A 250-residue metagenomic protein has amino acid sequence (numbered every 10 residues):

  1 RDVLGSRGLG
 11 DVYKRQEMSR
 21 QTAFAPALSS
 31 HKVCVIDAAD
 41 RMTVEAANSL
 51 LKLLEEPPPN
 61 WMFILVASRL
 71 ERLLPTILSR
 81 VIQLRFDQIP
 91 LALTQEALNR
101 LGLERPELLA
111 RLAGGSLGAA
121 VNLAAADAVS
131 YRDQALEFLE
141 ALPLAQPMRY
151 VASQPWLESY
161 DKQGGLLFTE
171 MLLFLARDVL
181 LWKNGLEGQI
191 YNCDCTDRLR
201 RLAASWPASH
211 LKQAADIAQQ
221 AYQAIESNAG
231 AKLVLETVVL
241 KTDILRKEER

Functional and structural regions predicted by a protein language model:
D2-Y13: Single conserved hydrophobic/aromatic residue that forms the stacking wall/gate of nucleotide- or nucleobase-binding
G5, V35, I82-R85: Conserved Rossmann-like nucleotide-binding pocket used by diverse enzymes that bind dinucleotide cofactors
K14-V33, R41, K52: Conserved alpha-helical scaffold flanking the Walker A/P-loop in AAA+ ATPase domains
A23, N48-M62: Conserved catalytic/switch belt of AAA+ P-loop NTPases
L28-V33, P58-I64: Loop/turn-to-beta-strand initiation segments
T43-E45, P75: Conserved D-loop-proximal element of ABC-family nucleotide-binding domains
P59-M62, S68-M171, L175-R250: Charged, glycine-rich active-site and insertion segments that engage polyanionic ligands
